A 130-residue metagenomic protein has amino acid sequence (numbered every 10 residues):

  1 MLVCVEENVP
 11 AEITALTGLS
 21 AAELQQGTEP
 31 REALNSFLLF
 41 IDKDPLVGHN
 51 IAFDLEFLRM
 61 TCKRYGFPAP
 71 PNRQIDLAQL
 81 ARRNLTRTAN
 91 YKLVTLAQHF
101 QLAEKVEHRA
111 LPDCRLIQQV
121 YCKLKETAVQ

Functional and structural regions predicted by a protein language model:
M1-P71, T86-N90, V94-H108: Conserved non-catalytic scaffold segment of RNase H-like nuclease domains
P68-A81: Conserved beta-strand -> loop -> alpha-helix junction used to position metal-binding or nucleic-acid-contacting
H99, K105, Q118-Q130: Acidic two-metal-ion nuclease catalytic site recognized across multiple nuclease folds, prominently DnaQ/RNase D-T
D113: Conserved catalytic/binding loops enriched for acidic/polar residues
